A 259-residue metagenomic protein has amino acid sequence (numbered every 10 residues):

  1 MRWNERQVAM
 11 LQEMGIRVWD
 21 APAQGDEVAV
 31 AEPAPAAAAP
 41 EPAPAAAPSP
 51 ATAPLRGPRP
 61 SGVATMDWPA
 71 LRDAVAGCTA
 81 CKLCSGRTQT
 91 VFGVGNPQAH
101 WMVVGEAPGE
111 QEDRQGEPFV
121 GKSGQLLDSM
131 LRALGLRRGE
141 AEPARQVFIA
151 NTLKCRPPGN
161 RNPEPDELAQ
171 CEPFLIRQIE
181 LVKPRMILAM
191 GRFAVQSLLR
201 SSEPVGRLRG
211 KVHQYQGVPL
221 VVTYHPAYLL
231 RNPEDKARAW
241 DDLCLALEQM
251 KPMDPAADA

Functional and structural regions predicted by a protein language model:
R2-A259: A polyanion-binding, active-site-adjacent surface
